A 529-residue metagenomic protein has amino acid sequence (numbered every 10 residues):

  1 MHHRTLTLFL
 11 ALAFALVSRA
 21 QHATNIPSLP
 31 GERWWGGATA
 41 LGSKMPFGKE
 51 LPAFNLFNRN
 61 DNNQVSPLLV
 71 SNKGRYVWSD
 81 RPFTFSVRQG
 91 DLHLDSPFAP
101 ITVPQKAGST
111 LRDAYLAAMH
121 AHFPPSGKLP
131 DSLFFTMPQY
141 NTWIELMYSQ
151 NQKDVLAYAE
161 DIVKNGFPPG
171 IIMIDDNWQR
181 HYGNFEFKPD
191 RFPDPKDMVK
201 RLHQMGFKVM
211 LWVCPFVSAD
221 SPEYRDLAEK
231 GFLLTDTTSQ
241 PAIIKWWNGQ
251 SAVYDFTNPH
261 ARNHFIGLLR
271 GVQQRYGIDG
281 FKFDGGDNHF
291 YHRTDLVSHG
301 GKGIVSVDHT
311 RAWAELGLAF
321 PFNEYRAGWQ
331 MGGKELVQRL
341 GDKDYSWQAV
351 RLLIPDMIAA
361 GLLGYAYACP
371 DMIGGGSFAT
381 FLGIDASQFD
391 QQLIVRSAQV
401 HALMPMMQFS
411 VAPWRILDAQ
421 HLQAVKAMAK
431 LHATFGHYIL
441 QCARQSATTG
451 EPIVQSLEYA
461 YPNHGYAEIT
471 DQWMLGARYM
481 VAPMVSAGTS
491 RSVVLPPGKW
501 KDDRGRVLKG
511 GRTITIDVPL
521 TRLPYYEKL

Functional and structural regions predicted by a protein language model:
M1-H22: Bacterial Sec-dependent N-terminal signal peptides
Q21-F134, Q152-K164, A460, D517-L529: Catalytic and substrate-binding clefts that recognize carbohydrates or anionic sugar/phosphate headgroups
N55-F57, Q64-S66, G127-L129, E160-I162 (+8 more regions): Generic recognition of flexible, low-complexity loop/linker segments
Q64-G74, A359, V395-Q408, Q441 (+1 more regions): Short, hydrophobic/amphipathic alpha-helical patches that form generic packing surfaces within helical domains
R75, P82-T84, E145, Q179 (+12 more regions): Short, glycine-/Ser/Thr-/acidic-enriched flexible segments
P130-E145, Q240-V253: N-terminal small/glycine-rich loop or linker at the start of catalytic domains across soluble metabolic enzymes
D161, N165-G166, K188, M198-K208 (+3 more regions): Carbohydrate-binding surfaces of carbohydrate-active enzymes
P168-V425, E458-Y461, G476: Aromatic- and carboxylate-enriched substrate-binding clefts and catalytic-loop regions of carbohydrate-active enzymes
